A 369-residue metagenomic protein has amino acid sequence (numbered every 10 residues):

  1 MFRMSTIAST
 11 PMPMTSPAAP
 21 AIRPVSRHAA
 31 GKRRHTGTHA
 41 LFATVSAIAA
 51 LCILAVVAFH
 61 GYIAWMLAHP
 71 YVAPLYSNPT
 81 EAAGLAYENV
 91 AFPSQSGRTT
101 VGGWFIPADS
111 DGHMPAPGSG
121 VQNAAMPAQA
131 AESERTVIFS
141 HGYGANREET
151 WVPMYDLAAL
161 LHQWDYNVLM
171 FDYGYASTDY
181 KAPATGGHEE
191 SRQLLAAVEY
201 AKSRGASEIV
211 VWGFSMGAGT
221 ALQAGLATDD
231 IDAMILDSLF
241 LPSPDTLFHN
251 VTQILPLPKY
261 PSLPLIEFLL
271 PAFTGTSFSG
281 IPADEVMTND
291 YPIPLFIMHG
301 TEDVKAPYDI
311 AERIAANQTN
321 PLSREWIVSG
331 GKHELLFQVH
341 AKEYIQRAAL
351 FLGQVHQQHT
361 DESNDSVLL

Functional and structural regions predicted by a protein language model:
T38-S94, V101-M114, G118-P127: An N-terminal hydrophobic leader/cap segment in hydrolases
Y143-A158, Y173: The serine-hydrolase catalytic nucleophile loop
E148-E149, G174-G205: Catalytic nucleophile-loop/oxyanion-hole region of alpha/beta-hydrolase and closely related hydrolase-like folds
A158-T178: Conserved alpha/beta-hydrolase
L226-T276: Hydrolase active-site cap/lid region
D290-Y291, I297-H299, D303: Short beta-strand/loop motif that positions the catalytic acidic residue of the alpha/beta-hydrolase fold
V304-I310: Conserved alpha/beta-hydrolase "acid-adjacent" motif
G331-K342: Catalytic histidine-centered segment of alpha/beta-hydrolase-like enzymes
